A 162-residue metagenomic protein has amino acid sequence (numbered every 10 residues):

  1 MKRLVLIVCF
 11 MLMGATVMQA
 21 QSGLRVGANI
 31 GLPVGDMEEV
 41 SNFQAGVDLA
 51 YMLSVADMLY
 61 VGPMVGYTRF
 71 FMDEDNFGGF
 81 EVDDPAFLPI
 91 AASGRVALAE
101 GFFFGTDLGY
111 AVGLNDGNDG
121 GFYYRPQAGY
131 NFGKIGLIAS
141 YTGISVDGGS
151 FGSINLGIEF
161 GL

Functional and structural regions predicted by a protein language model:
M1-G23: Cleavable N-terminal export/targeting peptides
Q19-V61, F151-N155, E159-G161: Short glycine/proline- and aromatic-enriched beta-strand/turn motifs that initiate or cap beta-hairpins
S22-L24, S41-A45, D84-L88, G120-Y124 (+2 more regions): Residues that define the transmembrane beta-barrel architecture of outer-membrane proteins
G23-L24, D57-V61, G101-F104, F132-A139: Repeated loop/turn-to-beta-strand initiation elements of outer-membrane beta-barrel proteins
I30-D36, V65-F71, L108-L114, F132-K134 (+2 more regions): Transmembrane beta-strands of outer-membrane beta-barrel pores
A50-M52, S93-R95, Q127-N131, I138 (+1 more regions): Transmembrane beta-barrel domains of outer membrane proteins
Y67-F104: Helix-adjacent hinge/juxtasegments
A97-N118: Mid-chain, well-packed structural core segment of small domains
